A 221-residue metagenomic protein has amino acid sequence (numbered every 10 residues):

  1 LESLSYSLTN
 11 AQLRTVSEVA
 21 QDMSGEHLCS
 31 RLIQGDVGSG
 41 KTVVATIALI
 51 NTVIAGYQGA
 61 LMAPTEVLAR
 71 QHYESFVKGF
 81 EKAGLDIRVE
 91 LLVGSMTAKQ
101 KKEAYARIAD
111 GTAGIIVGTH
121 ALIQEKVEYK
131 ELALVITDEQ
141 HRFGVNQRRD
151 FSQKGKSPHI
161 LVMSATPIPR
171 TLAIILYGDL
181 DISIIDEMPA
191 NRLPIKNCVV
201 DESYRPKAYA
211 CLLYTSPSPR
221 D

Functional and structural regions predicted by a protein language model:
L1-D36, V43-I54, A60: Pre-Walker A segment
Q58, T112-I115, E131-L132, S157-L161: Loop/turn-to-beta-strand initiation segments
G59-T65: Conserved RecA-like ASCE P-loop NTPase motor core of nucleic-acid helicases/translocases
R70-M96: Conserved helix-turn-beta segment of the N-terminal RecA-like "Helicase ATP-binding" lobe in SF1/SF2 helicases
E90-K101, T119-L122: Conserved helicase motor
T97-I115: Conserved motor-coupling elements within RecA-like helicase/translocase cores
L134, R142-K196, S203-L213: Post-DEXD/H (motif II) to motif III coupling segment of the RecA-like Helicase ATP-binding lobe
Y214-D221: Conserved small/polar residues in nucleotide/adenosyl-binding loops
